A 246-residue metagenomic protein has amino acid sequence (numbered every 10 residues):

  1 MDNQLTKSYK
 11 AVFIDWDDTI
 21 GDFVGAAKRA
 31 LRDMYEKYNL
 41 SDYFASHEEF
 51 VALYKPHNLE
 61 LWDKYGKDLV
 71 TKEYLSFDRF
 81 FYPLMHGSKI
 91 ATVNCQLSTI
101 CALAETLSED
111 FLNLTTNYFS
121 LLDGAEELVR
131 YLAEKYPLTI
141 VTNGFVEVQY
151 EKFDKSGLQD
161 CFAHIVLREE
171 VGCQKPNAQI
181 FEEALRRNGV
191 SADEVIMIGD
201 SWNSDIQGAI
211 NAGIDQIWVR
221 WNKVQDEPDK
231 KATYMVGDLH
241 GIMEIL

Functional and structural regions predicted by a protein language model:
M1-V12, R130, T139-V141, F145-L246: Asp-based, Mg2+/Mn2+-dependent phosphohydrolase catalytic module
D2-L53: Active-site neighborhood of HAD-like aspartate-dependent phosphohydrolases
G21-G25, T116, S120, D193: Residues in soluble alpha-helical coiled-coils and helical-bundle/repeat scaffolds
A27-Y35, Y54-N58, F80, S108-T115 (+1 more regions): Hydrophobic alpha-helical core bundles mediating ligand binding, dimerization, or RNAP-core interactions
N39-Y43, G87-A91, G157-C161, G189-V190: Short helix-capping segments at alpha-helix termini
P56-D110: A metal-dependent, Asp-based hydrolase signature
Y74, I100-C101, E105, E109-I140: Short, acidic loop-to-helix structural element flanking the phosphoryl-transfer center in phosphate-processing enzymes
